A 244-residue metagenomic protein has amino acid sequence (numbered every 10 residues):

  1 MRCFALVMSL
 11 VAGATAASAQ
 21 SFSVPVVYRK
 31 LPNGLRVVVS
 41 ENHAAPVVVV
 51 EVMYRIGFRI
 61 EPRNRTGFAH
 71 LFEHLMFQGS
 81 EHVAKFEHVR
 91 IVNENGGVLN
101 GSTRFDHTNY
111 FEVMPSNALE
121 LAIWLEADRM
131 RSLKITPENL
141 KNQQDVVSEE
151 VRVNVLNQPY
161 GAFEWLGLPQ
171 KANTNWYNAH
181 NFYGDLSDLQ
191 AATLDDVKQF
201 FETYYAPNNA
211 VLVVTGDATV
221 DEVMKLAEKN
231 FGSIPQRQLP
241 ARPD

Functional and structural regions predicted by a protein language model:
F4-A14: Bacterial N-terminal signal peptides
A16-S21: Boundary at the C-terminal end of the N-terminal hydrophobic targeting segment
P25-V27, N33-L35, P46-V52, D106-T108 (+1 more regions): Envelope-exposed proteins and targeting segments
V26-Y28, R36-E41, K198-T203: Short, surface-exposed beta-strand/loop micro-motifs that present aromatic residues
G34, H43-V92: Active/ligand-binding-proximal structured segments within catalytic/core domains that scaffold catalytic residues
Y54, S80-E81, E87-F200, K229 (+1 more regions): Acidic/histidine-enriched segments that form metal/cofactor-coordinating and catalytic pocket/exosite environments
G57-P62, S132, V220-D221: Short beta-strands and strand-coil junctions in structured, solvent-facing domains, enriched
T174, P207, V211-D244: An aromatic/glycine/proline-enriched structural segment found at the starts of mature extracellular/organellar domains
